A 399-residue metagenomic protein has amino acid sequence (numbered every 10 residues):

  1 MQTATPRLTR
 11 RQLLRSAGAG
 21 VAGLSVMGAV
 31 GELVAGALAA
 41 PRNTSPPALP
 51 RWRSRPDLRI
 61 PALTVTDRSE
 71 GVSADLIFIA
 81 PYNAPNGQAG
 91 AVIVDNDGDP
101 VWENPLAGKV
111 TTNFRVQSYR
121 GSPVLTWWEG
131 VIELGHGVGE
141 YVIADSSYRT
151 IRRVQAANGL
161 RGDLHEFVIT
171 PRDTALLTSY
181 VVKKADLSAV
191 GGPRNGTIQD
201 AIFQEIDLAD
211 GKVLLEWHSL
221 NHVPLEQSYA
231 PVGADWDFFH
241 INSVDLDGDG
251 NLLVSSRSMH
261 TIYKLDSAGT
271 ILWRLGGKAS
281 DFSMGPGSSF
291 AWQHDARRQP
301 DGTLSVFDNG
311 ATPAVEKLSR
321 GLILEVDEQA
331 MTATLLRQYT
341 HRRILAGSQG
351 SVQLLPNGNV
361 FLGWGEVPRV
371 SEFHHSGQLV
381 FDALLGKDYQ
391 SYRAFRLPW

Functional and structural regions predicted by a protein language model:
M1-Q12, V21-M27, A35-G36: N-terminal secretory signal peptides
R15: Phosphate-coordinating loops and pocket residues in cytosolic domains that bind phosphorylated ligands
G18-G20, L38-W399: Histidine-/acidic-rich catalytic cores in large beta-rich domains
